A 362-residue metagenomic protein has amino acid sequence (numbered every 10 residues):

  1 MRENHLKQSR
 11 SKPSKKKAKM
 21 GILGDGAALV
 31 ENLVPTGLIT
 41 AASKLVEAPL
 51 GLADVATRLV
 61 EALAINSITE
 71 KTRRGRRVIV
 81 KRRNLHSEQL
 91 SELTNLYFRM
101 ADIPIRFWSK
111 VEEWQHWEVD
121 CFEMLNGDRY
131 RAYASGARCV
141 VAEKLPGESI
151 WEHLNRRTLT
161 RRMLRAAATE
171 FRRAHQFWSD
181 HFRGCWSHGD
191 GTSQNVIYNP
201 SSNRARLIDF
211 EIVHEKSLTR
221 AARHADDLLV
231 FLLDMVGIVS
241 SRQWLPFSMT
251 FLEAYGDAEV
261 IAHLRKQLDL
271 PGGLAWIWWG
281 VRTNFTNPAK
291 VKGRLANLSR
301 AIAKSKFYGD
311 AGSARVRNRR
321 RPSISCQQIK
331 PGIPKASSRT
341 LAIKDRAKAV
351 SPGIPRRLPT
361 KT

Functional and structural regions predicted by a protein language model:
R10, K15-L59: Juxta-kinase regulatory segment immediately upstream of eukaryotic protein kinase catalytic domains
S67-E112: ATP-binding glycine-rich loop module of kinase domains
L85-H86, L90, T94-P104, C139-T160 (+1 more regions): A glycine-centered beta->alpha junction motif in the catalytic cores of kinase/phosphotransferase enzymes
H116-R129, H153-G189, Q194: Conserved kinase catalytic-core helix
R131-C139: Short beta-strand micro-motifs within the conserved protein kinase catalytic domain, predominantly in the N-lobe
N195-L207: Conserved protein kinase catalytic/activation segment
F210-A303: C-lobe/activation-segment region of protein kinase-like
I277-K335, I343: ATP/Mg2+ or Mg2+-diphosphate-binding catalytic cores that bind nucleotide phosphates or diphosphates via glycine-rich
